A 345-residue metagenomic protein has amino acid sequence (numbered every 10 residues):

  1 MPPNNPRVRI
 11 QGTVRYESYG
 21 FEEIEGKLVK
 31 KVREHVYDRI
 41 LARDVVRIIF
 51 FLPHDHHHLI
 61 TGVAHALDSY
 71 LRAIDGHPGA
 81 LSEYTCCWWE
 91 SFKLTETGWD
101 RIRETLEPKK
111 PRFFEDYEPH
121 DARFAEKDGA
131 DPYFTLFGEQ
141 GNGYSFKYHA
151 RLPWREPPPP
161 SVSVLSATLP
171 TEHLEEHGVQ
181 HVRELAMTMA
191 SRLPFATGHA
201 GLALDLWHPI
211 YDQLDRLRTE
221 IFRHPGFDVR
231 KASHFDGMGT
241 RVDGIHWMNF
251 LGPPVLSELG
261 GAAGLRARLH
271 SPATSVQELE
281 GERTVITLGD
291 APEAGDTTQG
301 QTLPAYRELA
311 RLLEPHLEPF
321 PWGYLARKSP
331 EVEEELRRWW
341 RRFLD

Functional and structural regions predicted by a protein language model:
P2-W88, H208-D345: C-terminal interaction module
W88-D215: Internal, hydrophobic cores of structured domains that mediate oligomerization or house catalytic pockets within large
